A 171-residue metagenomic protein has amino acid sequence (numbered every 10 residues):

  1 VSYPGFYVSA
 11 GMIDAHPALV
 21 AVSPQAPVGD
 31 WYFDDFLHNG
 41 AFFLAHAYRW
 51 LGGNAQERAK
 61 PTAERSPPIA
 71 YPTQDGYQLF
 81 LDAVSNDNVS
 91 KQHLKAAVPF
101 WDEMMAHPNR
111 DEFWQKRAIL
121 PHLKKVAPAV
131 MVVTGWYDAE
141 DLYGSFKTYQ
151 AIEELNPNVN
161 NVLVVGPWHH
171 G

Functional and structural regions predicted by a protein language model:
V1-A10: Glycine-rich nucleophile elbow surrounding the catalytic serine of serine-hydrolase chemistry
Y3, S23-Y32, V165-H170: Active-site nucleophile loop of the alpha/beta-hydrolase fold
I13-A15, V20-K125: Accessory cap/linker subdomain of secreted extracellular hydrolases
A21, A129, N160-V162: Proline-centered loop/turn at the N-terminus of a beta-strand
V126, V132-T134: Short beta-strand/loop motif that positions the catalytic acidic residue of the alpha/beta-hydrolase fold
W136-D138, W168: Acidic beta-to-alpha connecting loop that harbors the catalytic carboxylate
A139-F146: Conserved alpha/beta-hydrolase "acid-adjacent" motif
I152-G171: Catalytic histidine neighborhood in serine/cysteine hydrolases with alpha/beta-hydrolase-type architecture
